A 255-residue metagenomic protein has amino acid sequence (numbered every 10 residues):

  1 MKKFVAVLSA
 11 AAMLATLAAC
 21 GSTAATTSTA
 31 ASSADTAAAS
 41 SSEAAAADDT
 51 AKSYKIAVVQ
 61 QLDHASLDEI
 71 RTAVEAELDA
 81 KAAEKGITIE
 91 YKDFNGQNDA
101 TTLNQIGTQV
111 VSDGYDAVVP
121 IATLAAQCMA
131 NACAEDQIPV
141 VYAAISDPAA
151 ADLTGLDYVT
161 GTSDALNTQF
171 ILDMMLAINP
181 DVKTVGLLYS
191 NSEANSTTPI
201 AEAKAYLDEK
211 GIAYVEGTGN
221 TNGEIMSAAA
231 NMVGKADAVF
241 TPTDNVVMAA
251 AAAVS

Functional and structural regions predicted by a protein language model:
K2-S22: Sec-dependent N-terminal signal peptides of Gram-positive bacterial secreted proteins and lipoproteins
A18-A38: Bacterial lipoprotein signal-peptidase II cleavage site
A34-K55: N-terminal low-complexity, Pro/Thr/Ser-rich intrinsically disordered segments that act as propeptides or flexible
D49-A76, K81, K92-T101, S192-S196 (+1 more regions): Extracytoplasmic "Venus flytrap"
I56, V74, D164-E209: An alpha-beta-alpha
T88-S112, T218-G234: Structural motif
T108, A117-A134, T221-S255: Hydrophobic alpha-helical
C128, A132-T168: Flexible loop/hinge segments that line or gate small-molecule binding clefts
